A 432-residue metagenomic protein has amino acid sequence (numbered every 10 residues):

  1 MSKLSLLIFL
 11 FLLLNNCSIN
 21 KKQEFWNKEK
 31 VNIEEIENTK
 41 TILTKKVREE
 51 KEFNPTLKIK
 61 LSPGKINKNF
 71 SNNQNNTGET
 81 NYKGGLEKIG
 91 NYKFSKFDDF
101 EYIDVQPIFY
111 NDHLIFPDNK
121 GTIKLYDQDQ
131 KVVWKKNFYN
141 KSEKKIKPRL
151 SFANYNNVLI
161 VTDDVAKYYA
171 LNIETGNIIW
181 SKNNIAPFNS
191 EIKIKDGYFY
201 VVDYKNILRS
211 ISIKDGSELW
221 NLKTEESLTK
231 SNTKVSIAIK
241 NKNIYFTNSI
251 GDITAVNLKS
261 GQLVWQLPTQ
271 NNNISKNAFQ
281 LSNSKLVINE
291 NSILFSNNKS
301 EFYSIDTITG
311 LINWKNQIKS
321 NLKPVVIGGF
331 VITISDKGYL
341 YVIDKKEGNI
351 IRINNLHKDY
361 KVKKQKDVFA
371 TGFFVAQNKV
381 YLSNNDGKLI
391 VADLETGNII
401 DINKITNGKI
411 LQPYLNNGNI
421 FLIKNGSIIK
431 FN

Functional and structural regions predicted by a protein language model:
L14-V47: Bacterial Sec signal peptide processing site at the extreme N-terminus
K21, G64, I89-I108, V133-N156 (+6 more regions): Extracytoplasmic beta-rich repeat domains
E50-K120: Beta-strand-rich domains and repeat architectures in extracellular enzymes and scaffolds, especially beta-propellers
Q74, N111, D118-N119, N156 (+10 more regions): Structural signature of WD-repeat beta-propellers
D127-K131, N172-G176, S212-G216, N257-G261 (+4 more regions): Short loop/turn segments that connect beta-strands within beta-propeller blades
V326-I327, T333-I343, N349, I353-A392: Loop/turn-rich, solvent-exposed surfaces of beta-rich toroidal or solenoidal domains
